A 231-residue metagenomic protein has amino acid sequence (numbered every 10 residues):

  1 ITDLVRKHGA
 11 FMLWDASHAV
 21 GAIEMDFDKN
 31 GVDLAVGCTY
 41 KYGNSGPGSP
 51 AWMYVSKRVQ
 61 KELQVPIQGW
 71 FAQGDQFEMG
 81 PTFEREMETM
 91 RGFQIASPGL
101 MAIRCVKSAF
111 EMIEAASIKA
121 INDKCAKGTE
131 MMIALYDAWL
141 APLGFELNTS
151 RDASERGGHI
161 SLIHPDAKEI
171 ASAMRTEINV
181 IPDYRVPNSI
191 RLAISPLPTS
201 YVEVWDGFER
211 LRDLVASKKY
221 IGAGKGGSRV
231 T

Functional and structural regions predicted by a protein language model:
I1-L34: Catalytic PLP-binding core of fold-type I/II PLP enzymes
L13-D15, V36, Q64, D183: Structural detector of well-ordered beta-strand residues that form the stable sheet scaffold of enzyme domains
Y40, S56-R58, I163-D166, L197: Residue-level recognition of strand-loop junctions within catalytic nucleotide-signaling folds
N44-S49, Y54-K124, E130: Active-site C-terminal subdomain of aminotransferase-like
M90, E155-H159, P187-R191: Short, solvent-exposed beta-strand edge segments and adjacent coil->beta transition regions
A126-I178, I194: Conserved PLP-binding catalytic core of the aspartate aminotransferase-like
S172-T231: PLP-dependent enzyme catalytic core of the Aspartate aminotransferase-like
